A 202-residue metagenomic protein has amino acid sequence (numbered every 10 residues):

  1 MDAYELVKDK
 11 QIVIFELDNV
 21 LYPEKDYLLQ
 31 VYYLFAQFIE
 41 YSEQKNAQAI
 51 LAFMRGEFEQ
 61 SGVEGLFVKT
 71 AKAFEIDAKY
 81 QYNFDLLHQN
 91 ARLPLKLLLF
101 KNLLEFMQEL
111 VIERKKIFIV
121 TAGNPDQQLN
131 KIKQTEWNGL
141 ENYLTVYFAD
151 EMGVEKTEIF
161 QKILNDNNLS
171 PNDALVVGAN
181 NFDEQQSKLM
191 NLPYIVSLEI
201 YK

Functional and structural regions predicted by a protein language model:
M1-Q48: Active-site neighborhood of HAD-like aspartate-dependent phosphohydrolases
L6-K8, I112-K115, N167-D173: Glycine-rich phosphate-binding loop signature in dinucleotide/nucleotide-binding domains
R55-Q89: A metal-dependent, Asp-based hydrolase signature
A91-I119, T157-E158: Short, acidic loop-to-helix structural element flanking the phosphoryl-transfer center in phosphate-processing enzymes
K116-F118, T145, L175, I195: A structural signal for isolated positions on well-ordered beta-strands in alpha/beta enzyme cores
N124-A174, E184-Q185: Substrate-recognition "cap/lid" segment bordering the active-site pocket of phosphatases
P171-K202: Acidic, Mg2+-coordinating phosphoryl-transfer loop and its flanking beta/alpha structural elements, shared across
